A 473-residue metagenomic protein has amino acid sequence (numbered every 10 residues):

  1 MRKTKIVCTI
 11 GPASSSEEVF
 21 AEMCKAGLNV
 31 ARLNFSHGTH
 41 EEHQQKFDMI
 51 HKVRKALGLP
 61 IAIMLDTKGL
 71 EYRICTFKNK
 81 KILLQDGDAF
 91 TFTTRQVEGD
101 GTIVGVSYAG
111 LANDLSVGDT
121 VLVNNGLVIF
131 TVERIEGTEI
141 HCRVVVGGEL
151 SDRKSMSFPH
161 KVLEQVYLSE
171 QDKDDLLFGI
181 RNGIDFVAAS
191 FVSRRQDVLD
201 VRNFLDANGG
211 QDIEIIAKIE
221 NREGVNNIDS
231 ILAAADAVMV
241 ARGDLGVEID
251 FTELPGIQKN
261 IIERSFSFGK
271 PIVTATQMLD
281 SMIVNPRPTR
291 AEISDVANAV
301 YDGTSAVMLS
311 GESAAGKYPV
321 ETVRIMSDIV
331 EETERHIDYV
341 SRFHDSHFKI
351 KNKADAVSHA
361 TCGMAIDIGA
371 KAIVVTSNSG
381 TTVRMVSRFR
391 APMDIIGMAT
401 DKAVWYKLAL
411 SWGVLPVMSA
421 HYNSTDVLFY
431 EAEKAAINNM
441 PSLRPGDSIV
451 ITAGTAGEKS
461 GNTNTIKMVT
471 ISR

Functional and structural regions predicted by a protein language model:
M1-R473: Non-catalytic helical/linker scaffolds that mediate oligomerization, partner binding, and domain coupling around large
